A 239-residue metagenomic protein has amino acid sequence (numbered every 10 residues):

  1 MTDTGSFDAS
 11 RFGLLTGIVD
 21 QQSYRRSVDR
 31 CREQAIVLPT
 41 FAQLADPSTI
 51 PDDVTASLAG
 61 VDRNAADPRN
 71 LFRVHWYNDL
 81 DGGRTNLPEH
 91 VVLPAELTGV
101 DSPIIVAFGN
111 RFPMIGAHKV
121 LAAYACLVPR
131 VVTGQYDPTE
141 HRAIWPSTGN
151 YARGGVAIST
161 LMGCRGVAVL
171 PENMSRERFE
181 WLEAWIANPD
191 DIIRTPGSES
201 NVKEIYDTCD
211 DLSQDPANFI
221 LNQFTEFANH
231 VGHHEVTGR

Functional and structural regions predicted by a protein language model:
M1-R239: PLP-dependent amino-acid enzyme catalytic core
